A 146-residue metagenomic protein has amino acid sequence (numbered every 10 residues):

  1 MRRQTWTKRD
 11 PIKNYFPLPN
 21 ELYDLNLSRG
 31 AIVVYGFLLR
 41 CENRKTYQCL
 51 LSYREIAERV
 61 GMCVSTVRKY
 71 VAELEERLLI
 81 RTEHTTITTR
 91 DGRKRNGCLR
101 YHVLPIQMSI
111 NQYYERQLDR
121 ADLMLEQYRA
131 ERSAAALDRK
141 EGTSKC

Functional and structural regions predicted by a protein language model:
M1-C146: Electropositive, intrinsically flexible nucleic-acid-contacting patches
